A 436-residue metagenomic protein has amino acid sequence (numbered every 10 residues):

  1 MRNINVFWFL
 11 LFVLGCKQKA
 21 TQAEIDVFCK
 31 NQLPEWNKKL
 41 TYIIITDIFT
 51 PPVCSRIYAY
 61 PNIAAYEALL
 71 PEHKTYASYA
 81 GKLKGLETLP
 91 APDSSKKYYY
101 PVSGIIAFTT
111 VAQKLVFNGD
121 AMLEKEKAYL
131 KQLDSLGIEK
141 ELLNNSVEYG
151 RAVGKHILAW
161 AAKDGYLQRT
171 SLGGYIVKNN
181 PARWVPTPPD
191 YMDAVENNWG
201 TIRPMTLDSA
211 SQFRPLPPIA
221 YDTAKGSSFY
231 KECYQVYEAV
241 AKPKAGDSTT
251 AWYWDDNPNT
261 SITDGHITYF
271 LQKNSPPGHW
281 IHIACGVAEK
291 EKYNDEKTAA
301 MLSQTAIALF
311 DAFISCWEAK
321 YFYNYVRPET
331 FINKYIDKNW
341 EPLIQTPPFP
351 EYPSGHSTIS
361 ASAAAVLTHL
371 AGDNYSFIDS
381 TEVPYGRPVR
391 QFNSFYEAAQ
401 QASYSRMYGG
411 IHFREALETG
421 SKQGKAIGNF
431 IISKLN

Functional and structural regions predicted by a protein language model:
M1-V27: Bacterial Sec-dependent N-terminal signal peptides
K17-N436: Acidic/polar surface patches and capping/hinge elements
